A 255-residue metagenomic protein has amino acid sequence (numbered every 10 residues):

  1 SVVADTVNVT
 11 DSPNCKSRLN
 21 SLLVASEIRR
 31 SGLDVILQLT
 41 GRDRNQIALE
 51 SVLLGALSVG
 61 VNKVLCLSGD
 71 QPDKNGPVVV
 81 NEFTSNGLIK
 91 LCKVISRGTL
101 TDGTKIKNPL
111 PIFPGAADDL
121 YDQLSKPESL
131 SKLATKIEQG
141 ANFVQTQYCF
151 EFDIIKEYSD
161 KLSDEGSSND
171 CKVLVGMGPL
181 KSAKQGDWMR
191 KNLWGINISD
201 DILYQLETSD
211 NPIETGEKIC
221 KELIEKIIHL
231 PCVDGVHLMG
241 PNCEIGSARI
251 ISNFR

Functional and structural regions predicted by a protein language model:
S1, S21, Q46-L53, L124-T135 (+1 more regions): Short, acidic/polar
V2, V59, Q139, L230-P231: Structural motif
T6-S17, L39-T40, L65-C66, N142-E151 (+1 more regions): Catalytic beta/alpha-barrel core
V7, A56, K136, G140 (+2 more regions): Conserved, mostly hydrophobic/aromatic
C15-E27, N45-V52, D70-T104, S125-E128 (+2 more regions): Active-site-adjacent beta->alpha loops and helix N-cap segments on the catalytic face of soluble alpha/beta enzymes
L54-C66: Hydrophobic or amphipathic alpha-helical targeting/insertion segments
N81-P109, A117-D122, E165-L223, N242 (+1 more regions): Active-site pocket-lining/capping segments in soluble small-molecule metabolic enzymes
S129-K181: Aromatic-anchored, glycine/proline-accented short structural segments that stabilize local strand-turns or short
